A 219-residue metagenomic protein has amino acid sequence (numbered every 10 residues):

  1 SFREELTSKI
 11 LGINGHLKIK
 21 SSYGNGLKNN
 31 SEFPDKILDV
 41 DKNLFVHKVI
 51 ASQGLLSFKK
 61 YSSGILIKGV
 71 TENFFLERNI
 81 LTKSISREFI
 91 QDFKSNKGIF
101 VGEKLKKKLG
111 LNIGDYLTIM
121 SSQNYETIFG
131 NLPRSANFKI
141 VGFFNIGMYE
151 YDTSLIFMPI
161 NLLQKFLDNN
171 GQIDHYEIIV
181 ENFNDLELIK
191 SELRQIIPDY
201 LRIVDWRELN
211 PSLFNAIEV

Functional and structural regions predicted by a protein language model:
S1-L66, N73-L76, R87-S95, K107 (+1 more regions): Hydrophobic, regular-secondary-structure patches
K9, I13, V40, S84 (+4 more regions): Conserved, well-folded catalytic cores of nucleic-acid-processing and energy-transducing macromolecular machines
G12-N14, D41, K60-I65, K94-N96 (+5 more regions): Extracytoplasmic
H16-K18, G98, H175-E177: Short aromatic/hydrophobic contact patches that present stacked aromatics for nucleic-acid/ligand binding
N25-E32, S57-K59, F75-L81, S95 (+5 more regions): Solvent-exposed, non-transmembrane alpha-helical starts
I50, K68-V70, E88-I160: Hydrophobic secondary-structure segments that place a key small or acidic residue at a functional site
L81, S86-R87: Alpha-helical transmembrane helix bundles of large polytopic membrane transport and channel proteins
N131-V219: Mechanotransmission and gating elements of multispan inner-membrane complexes involved in transport and envelope
